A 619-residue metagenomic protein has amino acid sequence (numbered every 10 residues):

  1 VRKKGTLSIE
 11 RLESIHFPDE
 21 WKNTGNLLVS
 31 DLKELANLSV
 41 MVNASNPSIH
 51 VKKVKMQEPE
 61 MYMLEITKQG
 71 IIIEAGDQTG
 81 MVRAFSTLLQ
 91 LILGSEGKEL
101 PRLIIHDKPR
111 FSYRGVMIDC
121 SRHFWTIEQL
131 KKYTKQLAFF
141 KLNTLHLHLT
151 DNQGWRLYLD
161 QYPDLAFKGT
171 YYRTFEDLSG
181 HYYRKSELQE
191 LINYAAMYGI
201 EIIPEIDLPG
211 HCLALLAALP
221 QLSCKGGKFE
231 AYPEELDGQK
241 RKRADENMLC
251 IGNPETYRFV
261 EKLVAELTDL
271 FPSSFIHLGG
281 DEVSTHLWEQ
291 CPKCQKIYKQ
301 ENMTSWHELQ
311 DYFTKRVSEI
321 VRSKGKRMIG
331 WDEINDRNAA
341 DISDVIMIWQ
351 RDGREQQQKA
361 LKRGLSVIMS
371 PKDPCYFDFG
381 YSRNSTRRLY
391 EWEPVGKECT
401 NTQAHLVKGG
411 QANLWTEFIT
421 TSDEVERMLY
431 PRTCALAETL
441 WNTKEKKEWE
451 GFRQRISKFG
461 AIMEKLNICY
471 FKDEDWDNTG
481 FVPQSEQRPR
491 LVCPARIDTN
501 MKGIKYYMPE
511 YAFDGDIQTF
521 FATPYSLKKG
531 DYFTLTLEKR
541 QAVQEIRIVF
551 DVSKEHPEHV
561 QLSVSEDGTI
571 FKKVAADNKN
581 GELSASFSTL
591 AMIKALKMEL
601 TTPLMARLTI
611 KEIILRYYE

Functional and structural regions predicted by a protein language model:
V1-Y113, E424, L440-D473: Contiguous, structured surface segment used for ligand recognition
Q57-F275, C291, R316, I320: Feature activates predominantly on carbohydrate-active enzymes
R114-I118, L145-L147, I202-I206, I276-L278 (+4 more regions): Hydrophobic faces of well-ordered beta-strands that scaffold small-molecule active sites in alpha/beta enzyme cores
K240, D245-S343, R351-G353, Q357-K359: Active-site neighborhood of glycoside hydrolase catalytic domains
M328-D344, Q350-E486: Flexible, acidic glycine-rich loops studded with aromatic residues
N478-R540, V549-H556, E566, A576-K579 (+1 more regions): Disordered, acidic Ser/Thr/Pro-rich linker "stalks" and the adjacent N-terminal cap of the next globular domain
K572-T589: Extracellular carbohydrate recognition and processing domains and analogous Trp-centered ligand-binding platforms
M598-A606: Short beta-strand-plus-loop segments that form exposed binding edges in beta-rich domains
